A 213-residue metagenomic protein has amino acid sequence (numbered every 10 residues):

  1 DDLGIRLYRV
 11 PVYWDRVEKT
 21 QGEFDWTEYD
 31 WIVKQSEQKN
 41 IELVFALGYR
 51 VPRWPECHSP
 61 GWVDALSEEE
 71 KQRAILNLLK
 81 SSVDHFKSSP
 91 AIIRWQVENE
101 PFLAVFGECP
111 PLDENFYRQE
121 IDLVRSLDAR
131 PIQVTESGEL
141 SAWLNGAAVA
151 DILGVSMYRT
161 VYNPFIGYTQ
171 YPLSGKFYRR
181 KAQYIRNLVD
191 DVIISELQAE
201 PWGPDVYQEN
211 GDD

Functional and structural regions predicted by a protein language model:
D1-D2, I75-V83, E136-G146, D212-D213: Short, acidic/polar
D1-G61, C109-Q133, A148, Y171-L173: Aromatic-lined substrate-binding rim segments of carbohydrate-active enzymes
L3, Q35-E42, S81-I93, E120-R130 (+1 more regions): A structural motif corresponding to the C-terminal end of an alpha-helix and its immediate exit/capping segment
Y8-V10, L43-L47, I93-V97, I132-V134 (+2 more regions): Hydrophobic faces of well-ordered beta-strands that scaffold small-molecule active sites in alpha/beta enzyme cores
Y13-V17, Y49-R53, N99-A104, G138-S141 (+2 more regions): Solvent-exposed loop/turn segments at secondary-structure junctions within structured extracellular/periplasmic domains
Y13-W26, P60-A74, E98-L112, T160-K176 (+1 more regions): The substrate-binding groove and active-site-proximal loops of carbohydrate-active enzymes, especially glycoside
Y49-C57, I75-P110: Active-site groove signature of glycoside hydrolases
E114, Q119, S126-V206: Glycoside hydrolase catalytic-domain groove-lining segments
